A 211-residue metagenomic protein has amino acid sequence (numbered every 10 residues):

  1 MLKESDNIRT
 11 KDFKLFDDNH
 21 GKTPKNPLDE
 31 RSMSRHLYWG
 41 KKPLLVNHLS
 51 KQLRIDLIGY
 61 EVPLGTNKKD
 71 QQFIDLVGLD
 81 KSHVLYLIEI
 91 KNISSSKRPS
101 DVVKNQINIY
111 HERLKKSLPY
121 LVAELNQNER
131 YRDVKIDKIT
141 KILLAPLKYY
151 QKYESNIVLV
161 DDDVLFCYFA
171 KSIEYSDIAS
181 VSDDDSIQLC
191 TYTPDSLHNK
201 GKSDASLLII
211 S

Functional and structural regions predicted by a protein language model:
M1-S211: Charged, terminal alpha-helix-loop-beta segments that serve as non-catalytic nucleic-acid engagement and/or assembly
